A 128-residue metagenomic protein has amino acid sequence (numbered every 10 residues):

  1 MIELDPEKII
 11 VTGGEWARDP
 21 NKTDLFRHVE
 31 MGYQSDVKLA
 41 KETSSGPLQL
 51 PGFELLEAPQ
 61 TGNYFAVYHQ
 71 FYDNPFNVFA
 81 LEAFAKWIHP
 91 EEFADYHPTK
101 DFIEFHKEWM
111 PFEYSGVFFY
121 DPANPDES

Functional and structural regions predicted by a protein language model:
M1-F76, E82, T99-E104, W109-E127: Binding-cleft/active-site segments that stabilize strongly anionic ligands or cofactors
A85-E92: Short, hydrophobic alpha-helical segments
F93-P98: Periplasmic-binding protein-like
